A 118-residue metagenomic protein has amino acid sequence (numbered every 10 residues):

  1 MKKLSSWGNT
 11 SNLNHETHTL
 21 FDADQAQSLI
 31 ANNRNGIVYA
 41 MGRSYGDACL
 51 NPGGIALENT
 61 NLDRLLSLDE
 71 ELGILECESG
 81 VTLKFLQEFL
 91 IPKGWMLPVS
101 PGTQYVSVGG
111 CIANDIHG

Functional and structural regions predicted by a protein language model:
M1-S6: N-terminal regions that are enriched for targeting/export leaders and immediately downstream pro/stem segments
G8-Y105, N114-H117: Glycine-rich N-terminal segment of FAD-binding domains in flavoprotein oxidoreductases, spanning the beta-loop-helix
